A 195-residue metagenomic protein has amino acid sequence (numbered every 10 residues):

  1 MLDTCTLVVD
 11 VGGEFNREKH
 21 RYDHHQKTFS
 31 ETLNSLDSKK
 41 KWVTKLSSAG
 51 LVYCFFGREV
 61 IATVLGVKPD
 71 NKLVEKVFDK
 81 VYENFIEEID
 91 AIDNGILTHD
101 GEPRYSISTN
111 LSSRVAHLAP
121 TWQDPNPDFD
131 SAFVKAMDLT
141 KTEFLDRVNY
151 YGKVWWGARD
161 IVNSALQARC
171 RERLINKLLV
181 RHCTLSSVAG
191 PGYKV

Functional and structural regions predicted by a protein language model:
M1-P127, S131: Replace "Mg2+/Mn2+-dependent" with "divalent metal-dependent
I92-V195: Glycine-rich, Lys/Arg-enriched anion-binding loops that position phosphate/diphosphate groups for phosphoryl
